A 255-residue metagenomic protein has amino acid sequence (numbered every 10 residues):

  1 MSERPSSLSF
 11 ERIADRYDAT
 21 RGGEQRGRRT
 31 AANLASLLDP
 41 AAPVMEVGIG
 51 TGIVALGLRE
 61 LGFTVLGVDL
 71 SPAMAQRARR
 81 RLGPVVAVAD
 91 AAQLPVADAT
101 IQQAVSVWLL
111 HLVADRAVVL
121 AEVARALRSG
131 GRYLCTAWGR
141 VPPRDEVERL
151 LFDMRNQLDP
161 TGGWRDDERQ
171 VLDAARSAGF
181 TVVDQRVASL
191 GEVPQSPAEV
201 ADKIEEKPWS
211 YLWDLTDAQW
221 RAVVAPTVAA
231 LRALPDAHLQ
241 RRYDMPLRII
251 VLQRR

Functional and structural regions predicted by a protein language model:
M1-A42, I53-G57, M74-R77, P142 (+2 more regions): Conserved class I S-adenosyl-L-methionine
M45-V47, T51-Q93: Class I SAM-dependent methyltransferase SAM/SAH-binding core
T51, D166, T181-R255: Conserved Class I S-adenosyl-L-methionine
V105: A conserved beta-strand element that flanks and buttresses the S-adenosyl-L-methionine
W108-L112: Short catalytic micro-motifs in class I SAM-dependent methyltransferases
A117-S129: A short glycine-rich, Lys/Arg-flanked "PGG" loop and its adjoining helix->strand segment in the class I
R132-G163: Conserved class I S-adenosyl-L-methionine
G163-A178: Short alpha-helix
